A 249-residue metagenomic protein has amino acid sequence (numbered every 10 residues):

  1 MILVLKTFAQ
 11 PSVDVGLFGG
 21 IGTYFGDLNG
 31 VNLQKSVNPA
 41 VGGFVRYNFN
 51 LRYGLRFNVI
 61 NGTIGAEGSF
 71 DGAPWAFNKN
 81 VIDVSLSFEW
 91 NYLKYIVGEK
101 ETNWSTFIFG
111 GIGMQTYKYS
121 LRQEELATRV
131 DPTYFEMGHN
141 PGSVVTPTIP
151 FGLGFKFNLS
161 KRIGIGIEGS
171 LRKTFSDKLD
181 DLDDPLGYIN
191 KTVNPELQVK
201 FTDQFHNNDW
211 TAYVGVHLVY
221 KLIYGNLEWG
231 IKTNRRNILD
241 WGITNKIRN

Functional and structural regions predicted by a protein language model:
A9-R46, Y119, V219-I223: Short glycine/proline- and aromatic-enriched beta-strand/turn motifs that initiate or cap beta-hairpins
V13, R52-L55, I96, R162-I165 (+1 more regions): Repeated loop/turn-to-beta-strand initiation elements of outer-membrane beta-barrel proteins
L17-I21, G43-Y47, L86-Y92, G110-M114 (+3 more regions): Residues on the lipid-exposed face of transmembrane beta-strands in outer-membrane beta-barrel proteins
G22-G26, N58, G62-A66, G113-Y119 (+2 more regions): Structural signature of outer-membrane beta-barrel domains
F25-V31, G68-V81, Y134-P141, F201-Q204: Extracellular loop and loop/strand-boundary signature of outer-membrane beta-barrel proteins
K35-P39, N80-V84, W104, S143-I149 (+1 more regions): Residues that define the transmembrane beta-barrel architecture of outer-membrane proteins
Y53-R129: Gram-negative (and chloroplast) outer-membrane scaffold detector with strong preference for beta-barrel transmembrane
S160-N249: Predominantly the C-terminal beta-signal and adjacent terminal strand-loop region of outer-membrane beta-barrel
